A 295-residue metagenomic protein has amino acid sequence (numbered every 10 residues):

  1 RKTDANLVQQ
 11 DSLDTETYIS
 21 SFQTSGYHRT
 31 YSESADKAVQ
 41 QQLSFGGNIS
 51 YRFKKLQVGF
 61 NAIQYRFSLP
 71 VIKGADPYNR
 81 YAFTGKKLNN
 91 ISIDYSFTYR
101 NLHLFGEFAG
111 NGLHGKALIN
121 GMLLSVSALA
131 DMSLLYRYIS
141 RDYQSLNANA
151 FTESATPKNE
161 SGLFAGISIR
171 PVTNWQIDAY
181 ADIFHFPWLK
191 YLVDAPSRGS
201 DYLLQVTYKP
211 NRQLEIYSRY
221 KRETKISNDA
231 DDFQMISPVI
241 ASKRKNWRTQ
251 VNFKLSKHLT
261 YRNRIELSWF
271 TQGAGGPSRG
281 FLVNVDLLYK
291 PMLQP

Functional and structural regions predicted by a protein language model:
T3-A35, T84-L88: A subset of solvent-exposed loop/turn segments in beta-rich extracellular surface proteins, enriched in glycine
A35-A75, R80-P295: Exposed, low-structure sequence patches enriched in small/polar residues
